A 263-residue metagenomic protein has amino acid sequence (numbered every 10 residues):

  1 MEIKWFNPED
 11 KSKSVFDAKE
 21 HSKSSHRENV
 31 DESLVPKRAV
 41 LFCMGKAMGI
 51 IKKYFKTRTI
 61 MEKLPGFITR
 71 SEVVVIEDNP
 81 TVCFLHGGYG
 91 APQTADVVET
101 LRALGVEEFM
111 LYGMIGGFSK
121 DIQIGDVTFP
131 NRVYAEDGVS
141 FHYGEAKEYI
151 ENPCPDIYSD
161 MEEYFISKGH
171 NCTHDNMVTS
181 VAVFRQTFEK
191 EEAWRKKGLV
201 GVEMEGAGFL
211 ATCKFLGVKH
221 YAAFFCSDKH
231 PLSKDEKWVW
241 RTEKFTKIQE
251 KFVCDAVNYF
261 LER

Functional and structural regions predicted by a protein language model:
M1-M110, G116-R263: Accessory terminal and edge-of-domain segments that mediate assembly/interaction and cofactor placement around
